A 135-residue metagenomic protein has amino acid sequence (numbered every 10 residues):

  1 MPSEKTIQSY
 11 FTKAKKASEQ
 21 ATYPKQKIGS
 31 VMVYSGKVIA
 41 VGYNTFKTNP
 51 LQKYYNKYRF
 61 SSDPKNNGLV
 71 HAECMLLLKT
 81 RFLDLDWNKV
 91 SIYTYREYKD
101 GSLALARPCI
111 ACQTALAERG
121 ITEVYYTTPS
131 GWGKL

Functional and structural regions predicted by a protein language model:
P2-K27: Short, basic/aromatic recognition patches
E4-K5, A40-L135: Zn2+-dependent cytidine deaminase-like catalytic core
K27-V41: Short beta-strand scaffold segments in enzyme catalytic cores
